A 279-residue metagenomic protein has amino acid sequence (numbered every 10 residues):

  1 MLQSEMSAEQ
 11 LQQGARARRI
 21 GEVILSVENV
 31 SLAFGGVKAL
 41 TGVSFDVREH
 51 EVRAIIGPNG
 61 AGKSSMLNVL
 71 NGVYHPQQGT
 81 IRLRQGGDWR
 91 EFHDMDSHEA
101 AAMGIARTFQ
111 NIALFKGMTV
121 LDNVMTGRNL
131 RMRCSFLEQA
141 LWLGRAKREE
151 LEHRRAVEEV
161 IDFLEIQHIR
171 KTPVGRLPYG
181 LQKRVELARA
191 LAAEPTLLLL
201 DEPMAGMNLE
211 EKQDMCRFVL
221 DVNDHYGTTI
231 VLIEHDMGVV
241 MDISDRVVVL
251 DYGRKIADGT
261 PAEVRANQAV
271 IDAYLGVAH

Functional and structural regions predicted by a protein language model:
L2-H279: Glycine-rich phosphate-binding loops of nucleotide-dependent enzymes
